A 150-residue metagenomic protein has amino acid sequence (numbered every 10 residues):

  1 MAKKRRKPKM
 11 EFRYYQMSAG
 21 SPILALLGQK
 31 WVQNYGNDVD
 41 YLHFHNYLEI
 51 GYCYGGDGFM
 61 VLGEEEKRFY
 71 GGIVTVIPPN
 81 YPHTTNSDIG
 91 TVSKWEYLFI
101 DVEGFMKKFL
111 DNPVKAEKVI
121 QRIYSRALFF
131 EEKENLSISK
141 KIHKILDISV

Functional and structural regions predicted by a protein language model:
M1-V74, V114-E117, R126-A127, N135: Generic protein-terminus/edge-of-domain signal
C53-G55, P78, D88: A short, compositionally biased micro-patch
M60, K107-K108: Short acidic, gly/pro-rich beta-turn/loop elements at beta-sheet edges and active-site/ligand-binding grooves
M60, W95, V102, I142-S149: Hydrophobic alpha-helical core bundles mediating ligand binding, dimerization, or RNAP-core interactions
N80-F105, N112: Ligand-binding loop in jelly-roll beta-barrel domains
P113-V150: Amphipathic alpha-helical segments enriched in hydrophobic/aromatic residues interleaved with Lys/Arg
